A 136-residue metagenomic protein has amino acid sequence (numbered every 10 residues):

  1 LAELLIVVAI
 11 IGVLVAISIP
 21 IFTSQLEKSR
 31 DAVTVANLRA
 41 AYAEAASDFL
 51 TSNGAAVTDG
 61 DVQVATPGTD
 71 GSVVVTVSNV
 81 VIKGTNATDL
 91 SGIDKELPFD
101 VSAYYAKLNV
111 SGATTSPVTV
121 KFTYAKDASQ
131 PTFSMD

Functional and structural regions predicted by a protein language model:
L1-T23: N-terminal single-pass transmembrane signal-anchor helix
I6, V13-L14, T34, A41 (+2 more regions): Alpha-helical protein-protein interaction elements
R30-A56: Membrane-proximal N-terminal amphipathic helix
S47-D136: Periplasmic/extracellular, small/polar-rich flexible segments of pilin-like filament-forming proteins
